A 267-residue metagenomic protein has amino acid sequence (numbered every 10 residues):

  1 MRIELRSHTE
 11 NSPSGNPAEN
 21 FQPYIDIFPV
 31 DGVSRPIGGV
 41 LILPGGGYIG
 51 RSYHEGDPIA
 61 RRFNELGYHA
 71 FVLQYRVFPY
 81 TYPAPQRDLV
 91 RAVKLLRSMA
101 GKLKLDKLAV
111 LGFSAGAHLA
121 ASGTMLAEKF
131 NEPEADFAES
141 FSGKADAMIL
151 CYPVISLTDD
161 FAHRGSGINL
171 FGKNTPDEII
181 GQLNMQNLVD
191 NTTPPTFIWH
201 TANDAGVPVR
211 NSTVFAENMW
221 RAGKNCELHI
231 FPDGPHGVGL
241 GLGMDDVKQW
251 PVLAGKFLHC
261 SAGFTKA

Functional and structural regions predicted by a protein language model:
M1-V33: N-terminal cap/lid segment of alpha/beta-hydrolase-fold proteins
S12, P153-L188: Mobile cap/lid helix-loop segments that gate and shape the active-site cleft of serine hydrolases
I37-G45: Short beta-strand element of the alpha/beta-hydrolase
R51-Y53, P58, F71-K107, M244-Q249: Catalytic nucleophile-loop/oxyanion-hole region of alpha/beta-hydrolase and closely related hydrolase-like folds
R91-A162, I180: Primarily recognizes the serine-hydrolase "nucleophile elbow" in alpha/beta-hydrolase and SGNH/GDSL folds
L157, N203-V207: Acidic catalytic loop of the alpha/beta-hydrolase fold
T192, I198-H200, D204: Short beta-strand/loop motif that positions the catalytic acidic residue of the alpha/beta-hydrolase fold
V209, T213-A267: C-terminal catalytic histidine-bearing segment of alpha/beta-hydrolase fold enzymes
